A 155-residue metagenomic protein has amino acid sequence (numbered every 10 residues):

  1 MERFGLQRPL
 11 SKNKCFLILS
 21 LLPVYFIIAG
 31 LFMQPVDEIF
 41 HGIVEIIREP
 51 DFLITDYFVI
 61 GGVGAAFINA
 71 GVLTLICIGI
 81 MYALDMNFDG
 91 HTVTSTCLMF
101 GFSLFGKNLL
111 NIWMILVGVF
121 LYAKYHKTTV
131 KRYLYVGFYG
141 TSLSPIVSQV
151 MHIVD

Functional and structural regions predicted by a protein language model:
M1-K12, T128-L134, S144-D155: Membrane-interface helix-loop-helix junctions at boundaries between adjacent transmembrane segments
E2-K107: N-terminal signal-anchor module of multipass membrane proteins
A66, A70, V93-L98, N111-V119 (+2 more regions): Alpha-helical transmembrane segments of multi-pass membrane proteins, especially transporters and channels
N87, K107-I112, V150-V154: Transmembrane alpha-helix boundary signature
